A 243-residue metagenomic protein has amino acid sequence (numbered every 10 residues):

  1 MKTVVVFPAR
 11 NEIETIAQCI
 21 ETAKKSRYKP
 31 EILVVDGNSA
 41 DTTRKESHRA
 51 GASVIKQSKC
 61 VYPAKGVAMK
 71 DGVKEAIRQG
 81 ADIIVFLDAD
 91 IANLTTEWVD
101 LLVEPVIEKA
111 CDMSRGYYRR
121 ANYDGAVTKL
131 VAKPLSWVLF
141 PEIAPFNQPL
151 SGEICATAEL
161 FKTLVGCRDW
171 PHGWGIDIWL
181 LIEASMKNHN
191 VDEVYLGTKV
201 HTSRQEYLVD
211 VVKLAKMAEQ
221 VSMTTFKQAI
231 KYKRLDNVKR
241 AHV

Functional and structural regions predicted by a protein language model:
K2-V4, W179: Cell-envelope/extracellular polymer assembly enzymes that use nucleotide-activated donors
F7-I20, N38: Active-site beta-to-alpha loop of glycosyltransferases that engages the nucleotide-sugar donor
E21-P30: Short, acidic, metal-binding catalytic loop of nucleotide-sugar glycosyltransferases
D36-K45: A conserved acidic beta->alpha catalytic loop
R44-D71, E75-R78: Conserved donor nucleotide-binding strand/loop of the catalytic core
V61, K65-M69, E75, L94-L160: Acceptor/aglycone-binding surface of glycosyltransferases and processive sugar-polymer synthases
A81-A92: Short beta-strand-to-loop acidic/aromatic patch adjacent to the donor-nucleotide binding site
D169-P171, I178-V243: Hydrophobic helical membrane-anchoring modules
